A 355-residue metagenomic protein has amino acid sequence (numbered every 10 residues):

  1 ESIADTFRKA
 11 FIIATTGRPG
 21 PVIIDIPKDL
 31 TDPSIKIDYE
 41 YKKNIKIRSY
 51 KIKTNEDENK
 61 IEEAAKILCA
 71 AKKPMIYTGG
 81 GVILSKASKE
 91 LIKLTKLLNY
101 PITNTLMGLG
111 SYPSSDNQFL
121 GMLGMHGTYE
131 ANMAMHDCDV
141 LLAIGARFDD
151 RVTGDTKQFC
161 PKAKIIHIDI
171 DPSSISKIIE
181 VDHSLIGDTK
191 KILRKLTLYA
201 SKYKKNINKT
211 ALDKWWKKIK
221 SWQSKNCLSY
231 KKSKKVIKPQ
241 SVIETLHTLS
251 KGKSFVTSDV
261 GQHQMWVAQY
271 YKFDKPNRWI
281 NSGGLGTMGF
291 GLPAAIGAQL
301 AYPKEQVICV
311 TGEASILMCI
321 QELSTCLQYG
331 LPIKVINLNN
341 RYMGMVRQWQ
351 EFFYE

Functional and structural regions predicted by a protein language model:
E1-D5, K28, G108-K214: Glycine-rich, acidic loop regions that bind phosphate or pyrophosphate groups
F7, I12-R18, K60-M75, L94 (+3 more regions): Glycine-rich phosphate/diphosphate-binding loops that line cofactor/substrate pockets in enzymes
I13-A70, L228: Conformationally flexible catalytic loops at phosphate/diphosphate-handling active centers
D25, N99-L106, I166-D169, I333-N339: Short internal beta-strands
I26-D32, G80-V82, P172, V260-Q264 (+1 more regions): Glycine-rich beta-alpha junction loops
I37-S49, P113-S114, K218-Y230, K275-R278 (+1 more regions): Gly-rich Lys/Arg/Thr-decorated short loops/hinges at beta-loop-alpha junctions or inter-strand turns that position
D137, S176-I178, S184-I186, K190-R194 (+1 more regions): Thiamine diphosphate
K217-A298: Active-site diphosphate/adenylate-binding microenvironment
